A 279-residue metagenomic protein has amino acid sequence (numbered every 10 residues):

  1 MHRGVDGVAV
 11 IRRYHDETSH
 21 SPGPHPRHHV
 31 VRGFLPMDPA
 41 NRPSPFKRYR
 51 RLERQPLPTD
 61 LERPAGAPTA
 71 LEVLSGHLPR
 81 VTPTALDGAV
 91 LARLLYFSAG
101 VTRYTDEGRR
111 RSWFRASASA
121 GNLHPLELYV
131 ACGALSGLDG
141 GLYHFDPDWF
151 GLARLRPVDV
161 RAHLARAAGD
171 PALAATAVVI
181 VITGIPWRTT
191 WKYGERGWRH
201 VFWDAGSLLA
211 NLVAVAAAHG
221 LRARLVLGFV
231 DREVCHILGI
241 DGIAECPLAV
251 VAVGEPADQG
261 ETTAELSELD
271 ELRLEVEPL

Functional and structural regions predicted by a protein language model:
M1-L279: N-terminal accessory segments that position/regulate proteins before the catalytic core
